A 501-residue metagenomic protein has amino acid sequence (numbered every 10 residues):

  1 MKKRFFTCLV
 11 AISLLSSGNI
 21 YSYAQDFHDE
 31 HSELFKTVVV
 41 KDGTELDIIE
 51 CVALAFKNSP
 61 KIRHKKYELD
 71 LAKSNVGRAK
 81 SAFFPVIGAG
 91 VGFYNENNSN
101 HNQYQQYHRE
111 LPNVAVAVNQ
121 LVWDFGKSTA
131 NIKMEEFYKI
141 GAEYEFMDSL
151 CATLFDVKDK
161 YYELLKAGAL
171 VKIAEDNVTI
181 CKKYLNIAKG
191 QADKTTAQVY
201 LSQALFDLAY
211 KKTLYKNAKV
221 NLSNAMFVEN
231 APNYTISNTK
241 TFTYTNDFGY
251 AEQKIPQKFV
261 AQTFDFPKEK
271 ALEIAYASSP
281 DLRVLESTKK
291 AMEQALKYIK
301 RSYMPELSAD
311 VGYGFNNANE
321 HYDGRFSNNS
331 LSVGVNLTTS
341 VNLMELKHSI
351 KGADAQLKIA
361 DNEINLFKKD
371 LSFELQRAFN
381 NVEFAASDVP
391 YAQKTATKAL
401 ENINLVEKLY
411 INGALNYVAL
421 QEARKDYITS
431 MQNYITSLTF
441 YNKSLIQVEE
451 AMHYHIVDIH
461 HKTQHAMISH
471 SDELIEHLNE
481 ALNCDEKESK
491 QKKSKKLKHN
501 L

Functional and structural regions predicted by a protein language model:
K2-K3, D26, S149-I274, A378-N381 (+5 more regions): Periplasmic alpha-helical coiled-coil/stalk elements that build and connect Gram-negative outer-membrane
L9-S17: Bacterial N-terminal signal peptides
Y23-V40, I49, N230, N433-L501: Acidic, low-complexity, intrinsically disordered peripheral segments
A53-R63, D70-P85, A115-M134, Y144-C151 (+6 more regions): A glycine-/polar-enriched beta->alpha junction
H64-A79, S149, T153-A174, K183 (+6 more regions): Amphipathic alpha-helical coiled-coil segments
G88-G92, A117-N119, F227, S308-G314: Transmembrane beta-strands of outer-membrane beta-barrel proteins
F93-N97, V122, Y313-N317, T339-L343 (+1 more regions): Transmembrane beta-strands of outer-membrane beta-barrel pores
H108-V114, S327-L331: Residues that define the transmembrane beta-barrel architecture of outer-membrane proteins
